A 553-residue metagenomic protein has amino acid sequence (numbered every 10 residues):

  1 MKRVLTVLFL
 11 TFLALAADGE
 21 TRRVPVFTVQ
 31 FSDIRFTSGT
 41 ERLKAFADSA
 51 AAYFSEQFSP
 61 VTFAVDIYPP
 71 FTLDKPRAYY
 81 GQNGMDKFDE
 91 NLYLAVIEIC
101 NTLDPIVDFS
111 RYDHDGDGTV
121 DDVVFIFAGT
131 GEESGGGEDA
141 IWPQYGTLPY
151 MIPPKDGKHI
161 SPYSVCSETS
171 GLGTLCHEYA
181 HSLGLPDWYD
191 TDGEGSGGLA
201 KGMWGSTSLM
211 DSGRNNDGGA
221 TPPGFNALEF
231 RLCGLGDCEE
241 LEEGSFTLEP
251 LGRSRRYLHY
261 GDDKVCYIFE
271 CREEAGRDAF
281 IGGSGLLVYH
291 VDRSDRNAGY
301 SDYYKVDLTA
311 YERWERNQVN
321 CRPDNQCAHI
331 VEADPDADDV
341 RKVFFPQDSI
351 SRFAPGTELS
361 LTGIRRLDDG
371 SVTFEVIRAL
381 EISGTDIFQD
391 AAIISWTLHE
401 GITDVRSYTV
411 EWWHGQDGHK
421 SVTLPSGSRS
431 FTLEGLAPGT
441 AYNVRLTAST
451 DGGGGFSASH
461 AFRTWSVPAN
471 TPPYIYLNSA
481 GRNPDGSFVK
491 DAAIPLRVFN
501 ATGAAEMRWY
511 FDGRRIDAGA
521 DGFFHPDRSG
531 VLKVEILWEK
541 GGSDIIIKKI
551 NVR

Functional and structural regions predicted by a protein language model:
Q30, R35-F63, I67, G135-T169 (+1 more regions): Non-catalytic C-terminal accessory/binding modules of secreted extracellular proteins
Q57-P154: Active-site-proximal segments of metallohydrolase catalytic domains
I377-T403, P438, G454-V467: Pro/Thr/Ser/Gly-rich low-complexity, intrinsically disordered linker/stalk tracts
H399-E411, G503-M507: Solvent-exposed loop/turn segments flanking beta-strands in beta-repeat/beta-sandwich domains
L433, G522-G530: Solvent-exposed segments in extracellular or luminal domains encompassing
G435-G452: Beta-strand-rich modules
V444, L532-V534: Hydrophobic beta-strand segments within extracellular beta-sandwich modules
G513-F523: Surface-exposed, flexible coil segments in extracellular/virion-facing regions
